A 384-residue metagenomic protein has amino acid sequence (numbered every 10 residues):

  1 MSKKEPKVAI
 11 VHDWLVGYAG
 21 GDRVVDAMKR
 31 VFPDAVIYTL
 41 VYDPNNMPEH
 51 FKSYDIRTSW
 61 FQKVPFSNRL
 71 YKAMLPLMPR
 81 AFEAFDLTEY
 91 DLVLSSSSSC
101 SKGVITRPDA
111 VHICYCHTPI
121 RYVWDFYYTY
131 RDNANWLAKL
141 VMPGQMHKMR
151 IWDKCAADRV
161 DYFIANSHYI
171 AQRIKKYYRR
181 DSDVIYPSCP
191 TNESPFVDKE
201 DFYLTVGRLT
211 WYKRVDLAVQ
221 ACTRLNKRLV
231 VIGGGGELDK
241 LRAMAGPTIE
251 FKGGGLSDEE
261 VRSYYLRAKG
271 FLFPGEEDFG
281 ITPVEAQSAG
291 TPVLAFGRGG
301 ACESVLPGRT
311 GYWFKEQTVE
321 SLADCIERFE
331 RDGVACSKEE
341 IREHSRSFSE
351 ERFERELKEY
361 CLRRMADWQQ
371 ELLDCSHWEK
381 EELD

Functional and structural regions predicted by a protein language model:
D132-F163, A171: Membrane-proximal helix-turn-helix segments that form the acceptor-binding/catalytic region of lipid-linked
C189, P195-V230: Conserved donor-binding/catalytic core segment of Leloir-type glycosyltransferases
D239, C302-R328, G333: Change "using UDP/GDP/dTDP sugars" to "using nucleotide sugars
D239-E259: Nucleotide-activated donor-binding/catalytic signature segment of Leloir-type glycosyltransferases, i.e., the conserved
S263-A268, L357: Short alpha-helical donor nucleotide-sugar binding micro-motif in glycosyltransferases
L266-D278, T291: Acidic donor-binding loop of glycosyltransferase active sites
P292-F296, V305: Short hydrophobic beta-strand element within catalytic cores of glycosyltransferases and related nucleotide-activated
Q317, A335-H377, E382: A charged, aromatic-enriched C-terminal amphipathic alpha-helix characteristic of glycosyltransferases across folds
